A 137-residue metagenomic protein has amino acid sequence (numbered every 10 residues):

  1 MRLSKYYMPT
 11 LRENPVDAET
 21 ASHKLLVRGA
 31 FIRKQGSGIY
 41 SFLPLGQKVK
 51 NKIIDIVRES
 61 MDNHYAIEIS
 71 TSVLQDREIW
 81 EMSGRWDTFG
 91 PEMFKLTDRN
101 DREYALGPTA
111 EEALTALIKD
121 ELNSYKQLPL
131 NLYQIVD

Functional and structural regions predicted by a protein language model:
M1-D137: TRNA-recognition modules of translation machinery and tRNA-sensing kinases, especially anticodon-binding
